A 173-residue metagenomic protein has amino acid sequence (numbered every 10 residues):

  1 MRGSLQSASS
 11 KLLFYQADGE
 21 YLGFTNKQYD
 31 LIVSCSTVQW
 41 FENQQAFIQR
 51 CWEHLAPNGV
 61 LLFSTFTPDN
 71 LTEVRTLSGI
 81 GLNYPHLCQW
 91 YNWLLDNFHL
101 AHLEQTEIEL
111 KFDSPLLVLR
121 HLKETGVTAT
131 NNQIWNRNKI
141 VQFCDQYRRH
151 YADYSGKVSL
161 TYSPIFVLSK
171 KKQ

Functional and structural regions predicted by a protein language model:
M1-G23: Class I SAM-dependent methyltransferase SAM/SAH-binding core
K11-L13, H99-H102: Conserved beta-strand segments of alpha/beta enzyme cores
E20-I32: A short acidic, Gly/Pro-enriched loop at the edge of an enzyme's catalytic core that lines a small-molecule cofactor
D30-Q45, T65: A short SAM/SAH-binding and catalytic strip from SAM-dependent methyltransferases
E42, A56, L95: Short conserved AdoMet
Q45-V60: A short glycine-rich, Lys/Arg-flanked "PGG" loop and its adjoining helix->strand segment in the class I
V60-Y91: Conserved class I S-adenosyl-L-methionine
L82-P85, H102-Q173: Conserved Class I S-adenosyl-L-methionine
